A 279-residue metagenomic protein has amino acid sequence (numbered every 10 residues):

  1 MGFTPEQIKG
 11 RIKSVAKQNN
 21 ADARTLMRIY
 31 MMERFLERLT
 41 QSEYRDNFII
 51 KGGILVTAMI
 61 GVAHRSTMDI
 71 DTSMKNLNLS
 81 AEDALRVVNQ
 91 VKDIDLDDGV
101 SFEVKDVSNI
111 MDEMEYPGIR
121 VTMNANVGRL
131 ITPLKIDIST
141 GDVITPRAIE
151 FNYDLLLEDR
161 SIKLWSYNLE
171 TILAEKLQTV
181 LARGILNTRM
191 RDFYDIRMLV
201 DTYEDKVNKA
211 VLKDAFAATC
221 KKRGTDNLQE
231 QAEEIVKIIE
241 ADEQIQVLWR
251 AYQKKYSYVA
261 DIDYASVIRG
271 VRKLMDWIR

Functional and structural regions predicted by a protein language model:
M1-F48, T57-S66, I70-R279: Structured mid-to-C-terminal alpha-helical surface segments
